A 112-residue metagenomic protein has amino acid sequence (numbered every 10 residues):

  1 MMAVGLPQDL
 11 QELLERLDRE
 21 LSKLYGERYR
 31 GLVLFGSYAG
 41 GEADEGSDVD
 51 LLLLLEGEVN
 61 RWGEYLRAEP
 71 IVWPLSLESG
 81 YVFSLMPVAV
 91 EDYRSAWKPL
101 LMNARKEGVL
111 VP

Functional and structural regions predicted by a protein language model:
M1-V33, A39-E45, E56-P112: Catalytic core of pol beta-like nucleotidyltransferases
D50-L54: Short beta-strand->loop micro-motif that forms the acidic, two-metal-ion catalytic signature in nucleotide-processing
